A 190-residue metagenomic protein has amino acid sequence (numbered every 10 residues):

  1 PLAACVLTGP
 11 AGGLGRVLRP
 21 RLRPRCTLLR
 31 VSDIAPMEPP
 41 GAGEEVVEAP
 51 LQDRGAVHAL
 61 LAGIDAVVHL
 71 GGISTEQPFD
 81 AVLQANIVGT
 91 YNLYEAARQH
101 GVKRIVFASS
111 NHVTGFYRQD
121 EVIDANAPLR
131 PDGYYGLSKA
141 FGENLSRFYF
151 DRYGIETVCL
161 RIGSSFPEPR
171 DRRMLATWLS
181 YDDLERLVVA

Functional and structural regions predicted by a protein language model:
L2-R25: N-terminal Rossmann NAD(P)H-binding glycine-rich loop of SDR-like oxidoreductase domains
E38, E44, A49-A85: NAD(P)H-binding glycine-rich loop region in Rossmannoid oxidoreductase-like domains and their noncatalytic homologs
V67, P78-I105: NAD(P)-cofactor binding segment of oxidoreductase domains
Q84, R118-T157: Catalytic helix-loop patch of NAD(P)-dependent Rossmann-fold dehydrogenases
I87-L93, V102, S138-S146, Y181-L184: Conserved catalytic Lys-bearing alpha helix of Rossmann-like short-chain dehydrogenase/reductases
N92-D132: Conserved Rossmann-fold NAD(P)-dependent oxidoreductase catalytic core, especially the SDR/UDP-sugar
D132-Y135, G163-S164, E168-L179: Glycine-rich "substrate-gating" loop/helix at the edge of Rossmann-like oxidoreductase active sites
V158-C159, R172-A190: Substrate-positioning beta->alpha
